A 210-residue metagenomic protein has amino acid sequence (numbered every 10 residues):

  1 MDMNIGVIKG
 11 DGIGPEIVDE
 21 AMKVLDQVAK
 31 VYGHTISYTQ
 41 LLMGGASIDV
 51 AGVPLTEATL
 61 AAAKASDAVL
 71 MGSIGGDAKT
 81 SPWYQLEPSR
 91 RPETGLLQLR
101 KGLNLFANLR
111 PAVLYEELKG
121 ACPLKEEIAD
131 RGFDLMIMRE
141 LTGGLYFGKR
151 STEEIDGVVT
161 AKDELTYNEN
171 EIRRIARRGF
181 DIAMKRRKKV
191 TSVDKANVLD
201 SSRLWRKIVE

Functional and structural regions predicted by a protein language model:
M1-G12, T39-L41: Generic N-terminal amphipathic, Lys/Arg-enriched alpha-helix
G6-K23, Q27-A29, G157-E210: Glycine-rich phosphate/diphosphate-binding loop of Rossmann-like nucleotide-binding domains
G10-G12, M43, I74, L114 (+1 more regions): Short, ordered loop/turn segments at secondary-structure junctions
D26-H34, A65-A68, K101-N108, L114 (+4 more regions): Generic secondary-structure signature for well-ordered alpha-helical cores
V31-E57: N-terminal beta-loop-helix "entrance" segment that forms/cooperates in small-molecule cofactor or anionic ligand
S37-L41, R110, T191: General small-molecule cofactor/ligand-binding pocket signal
A46, D77-A78, V198-D200: Short, active-site-adjacent cap segments at secondary-structure transitions
D49-A161: N-terminal glycine-rich phosphate/adenylate-binding segment common to multiple enzyme folds
